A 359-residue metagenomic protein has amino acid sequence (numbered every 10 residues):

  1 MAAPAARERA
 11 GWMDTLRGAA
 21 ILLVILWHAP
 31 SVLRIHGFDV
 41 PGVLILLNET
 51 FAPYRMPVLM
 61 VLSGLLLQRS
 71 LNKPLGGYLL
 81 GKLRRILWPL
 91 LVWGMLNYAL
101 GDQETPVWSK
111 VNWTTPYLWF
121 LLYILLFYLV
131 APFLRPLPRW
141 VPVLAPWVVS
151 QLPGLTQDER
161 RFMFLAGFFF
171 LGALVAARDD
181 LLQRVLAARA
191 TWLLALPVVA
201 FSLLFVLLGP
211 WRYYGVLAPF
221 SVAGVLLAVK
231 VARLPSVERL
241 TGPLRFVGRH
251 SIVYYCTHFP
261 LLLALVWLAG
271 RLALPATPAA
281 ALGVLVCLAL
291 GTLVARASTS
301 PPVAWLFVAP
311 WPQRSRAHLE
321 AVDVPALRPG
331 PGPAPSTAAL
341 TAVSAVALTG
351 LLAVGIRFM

Functional and structural regions predicted by a protein language model:
M1-R7, Q183-A187, W305-A339: Membrane-interfacial, low-structure loops and terminal tails that flank and connect transmembrane helices in multi-pass
A3-A5, L33, P132-V141, F170-H250 (+2 more regions): Alpha-helical transmembrane segments in multi-pass integral membrane proteins
E8-R69, I86-G94, R296: Functionally critical transmembrane alpha-helices in membrane proteins and complexes, commonly lining
I25-A29, W93-A99, V143-E159, L194-L208 (+2 more regions): Aromatic-anchored segments of alpha-helical transmembrane domains
L44-M56, S109-L122, L152-F170, Q183-A187 (+2 more regions): Interfacial loop-to-helix transition and helix-capping segments at the boundaries of transmembrane helices
E49-V58, R69-L118, Y123, F127 (+3 more regions): Transmembrane alpha-helical segments and their boundary/interface "anchor" motifs in multi-pass integral membrane
L59-N72, W93-A176, V294-A297: Hydrophobic alpha-helical segments with transmembrane-like composition
P210-W305, P310-W311, T337-L351, F358: Alpha-helical transmembrane segments of multi-pass integral membrane proteins
